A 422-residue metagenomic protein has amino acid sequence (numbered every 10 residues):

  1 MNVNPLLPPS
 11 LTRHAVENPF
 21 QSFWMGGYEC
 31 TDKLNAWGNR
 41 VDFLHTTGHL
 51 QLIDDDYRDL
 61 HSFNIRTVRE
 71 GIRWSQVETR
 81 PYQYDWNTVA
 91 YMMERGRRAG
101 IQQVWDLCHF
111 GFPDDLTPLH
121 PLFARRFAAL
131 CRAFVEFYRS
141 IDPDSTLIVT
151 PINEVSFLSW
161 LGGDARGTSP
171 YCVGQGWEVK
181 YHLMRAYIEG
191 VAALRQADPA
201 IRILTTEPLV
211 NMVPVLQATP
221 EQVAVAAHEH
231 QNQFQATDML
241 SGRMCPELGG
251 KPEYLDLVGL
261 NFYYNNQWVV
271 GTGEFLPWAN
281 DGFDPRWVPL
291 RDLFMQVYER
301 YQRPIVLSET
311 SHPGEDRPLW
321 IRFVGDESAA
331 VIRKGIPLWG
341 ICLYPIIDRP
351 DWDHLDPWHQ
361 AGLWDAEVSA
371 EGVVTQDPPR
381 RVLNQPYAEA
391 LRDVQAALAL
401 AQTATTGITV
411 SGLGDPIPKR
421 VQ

Functional and structural regions predicted by a protein language model:
N2-Q51, Y57, H61-F63, E78-Q422: Non-catalytic scaffold segments within catalytic domains of secreted glycoside hydrolases
R69-I72: Active-site gating/metal-coordination segments in enzymes
